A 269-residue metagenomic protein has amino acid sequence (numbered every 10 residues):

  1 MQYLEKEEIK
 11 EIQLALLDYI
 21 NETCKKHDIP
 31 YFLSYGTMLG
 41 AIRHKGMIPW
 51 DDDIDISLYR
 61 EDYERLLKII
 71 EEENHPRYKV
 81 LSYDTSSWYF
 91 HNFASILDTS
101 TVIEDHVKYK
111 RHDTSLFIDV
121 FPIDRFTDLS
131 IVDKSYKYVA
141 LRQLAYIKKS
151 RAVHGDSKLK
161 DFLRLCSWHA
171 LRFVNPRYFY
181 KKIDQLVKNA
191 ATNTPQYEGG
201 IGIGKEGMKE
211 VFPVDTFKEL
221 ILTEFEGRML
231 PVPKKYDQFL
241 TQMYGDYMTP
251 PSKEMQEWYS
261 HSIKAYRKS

Functional and structural regions predicted by a protein language model:
M1-K25, I70-D128, Y146-G155, K160-M243 (+1 more regions): Conserved catalytic core of two-metal-ion nucleotidyltransferases
N21-I54, L58, Y63, D215 (+1 more regions): Active-site nucleotide-donor binding segment shared across nucleotidyl transfer reactions
E64-K68: Short, conserved charged micro-motifs
L129-S135: A short secondary-structure junction signal
Y138-V139: Short, His- and charge-rich active-site/binding loops that engage polyanionic ligands
